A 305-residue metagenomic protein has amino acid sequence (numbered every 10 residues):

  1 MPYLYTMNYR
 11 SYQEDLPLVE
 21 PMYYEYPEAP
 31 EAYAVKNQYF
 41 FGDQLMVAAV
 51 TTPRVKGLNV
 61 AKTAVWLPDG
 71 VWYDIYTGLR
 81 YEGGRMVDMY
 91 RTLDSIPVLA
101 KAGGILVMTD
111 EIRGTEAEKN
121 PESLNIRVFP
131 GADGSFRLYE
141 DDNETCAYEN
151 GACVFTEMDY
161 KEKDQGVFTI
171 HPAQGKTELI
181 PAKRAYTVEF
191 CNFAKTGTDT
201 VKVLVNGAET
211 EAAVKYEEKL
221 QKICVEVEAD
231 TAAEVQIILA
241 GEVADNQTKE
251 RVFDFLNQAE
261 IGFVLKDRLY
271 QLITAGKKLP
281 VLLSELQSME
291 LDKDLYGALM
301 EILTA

Functional and structural regions predicted by a protein language model:
M1-T198, G207: Catalytic core of carbohydrate-active enzymes
G114-A305: Beta-rich accessory regions
